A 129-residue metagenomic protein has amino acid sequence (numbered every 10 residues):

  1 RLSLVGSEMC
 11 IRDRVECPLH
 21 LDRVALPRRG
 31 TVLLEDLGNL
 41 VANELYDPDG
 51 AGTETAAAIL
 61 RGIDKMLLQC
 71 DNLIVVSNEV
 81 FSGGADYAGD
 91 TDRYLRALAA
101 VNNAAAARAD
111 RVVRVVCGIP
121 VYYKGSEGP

Functional and structural regions predicted by a protein language model:
R1-I11: Single conserved hydrophobic/aromatic residue that forms the stacking wall/gate of nucleotide- or nucleobase-binding
R12-L21: Short glycine-rich substrate-engagement loop in P-loop NTPases that contacts/grips substrate
P18-L19, P27-G30, T53-A57: Catalytic phosphate/metal-binding cores of nucleic-acid and nucleotide-processing enzymes, i.e., regions that mediate
A25-R29, L68-Q69: Flexible, charged surface loops at secondary-structure boundaries
P27-L34, E127-P129: Short, surface-exposed amphipathic charged segments that create phosphate/polyanion-binding patches used for binding
G30-Y46: A basic- and aromatic-enriched beta-loop-alpha substructure that forms the phosphate/nucleotide- and DNA/RNA-contacting
A42-P129: Replace "adjacent to P-loop NTPase cores in ATP/GTP-dependent enzymes" with "adjacent to NTP-binding cores
